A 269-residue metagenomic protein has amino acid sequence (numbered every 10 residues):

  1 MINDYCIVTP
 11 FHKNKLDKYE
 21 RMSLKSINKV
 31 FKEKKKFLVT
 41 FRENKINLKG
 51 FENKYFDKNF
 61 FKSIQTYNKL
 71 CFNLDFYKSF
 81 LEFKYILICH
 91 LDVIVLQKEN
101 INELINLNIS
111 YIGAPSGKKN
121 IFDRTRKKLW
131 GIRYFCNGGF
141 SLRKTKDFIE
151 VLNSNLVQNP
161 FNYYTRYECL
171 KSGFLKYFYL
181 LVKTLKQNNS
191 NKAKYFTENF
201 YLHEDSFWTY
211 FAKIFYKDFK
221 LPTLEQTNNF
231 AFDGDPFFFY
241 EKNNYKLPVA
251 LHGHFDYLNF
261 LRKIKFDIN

Functional and structural regions predicted by a protein language model:
M1-N68, D75-Y85: N-terminal anchoring/stem segment of glycosyltransferases
F11, T40-R42, Y55-F60, G113-S116 (+3 more regions): Residues at the C-termini of beta-strands that transition into short coil/loop
I27, L91-D92, K144: Generic structural signal for small/hydrophobic residues in well-ordered secondary structure, especially within
R42-E43, E99, K144-F148: Short loop segments at secondary-structure junctions
F83, I109, Y216-F219: Short, high-confidence coil segments that cap the C-terminus of an alpha-helix and link into the following beta-strand
F83-L96: Short beta-strand-to-loop acidic/aromatic patch adjacent to the donor-nucleotide binding site
I94-W130: Conserved donor-nucleotide/metal-binding helix-loop-beta segment in metal-dependent transferases, i.e., the alpha-helix
Y134-N269: Catalytic core and acceptor-binding pocket of nucleotide-sugar-dependent glycosyltransferases
